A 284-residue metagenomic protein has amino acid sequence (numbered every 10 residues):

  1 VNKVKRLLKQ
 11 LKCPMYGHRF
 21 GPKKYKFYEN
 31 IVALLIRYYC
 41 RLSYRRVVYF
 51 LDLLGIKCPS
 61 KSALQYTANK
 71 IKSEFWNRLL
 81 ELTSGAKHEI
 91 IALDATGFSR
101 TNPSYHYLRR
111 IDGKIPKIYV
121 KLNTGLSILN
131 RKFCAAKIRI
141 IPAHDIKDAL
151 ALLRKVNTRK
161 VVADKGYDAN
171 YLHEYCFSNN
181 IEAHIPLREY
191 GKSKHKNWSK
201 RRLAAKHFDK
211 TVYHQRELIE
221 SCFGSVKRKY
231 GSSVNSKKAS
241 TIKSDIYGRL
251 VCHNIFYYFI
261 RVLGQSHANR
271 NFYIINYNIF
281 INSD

Functional and structural regions predicted by a protein language model:
V1-F20: Basic, low-complexity segments
H18-Y39, R45, Y49, S73-E182 (+1 more regions): Polybasic low-complexity intrinsically disordered regions
L42, I56, S73, K192 (+2 more regions): A generic secondary-structure boundary signal that marks alpha-helix termini
Y49, Y66, G224: DNA-binding alpha-helical recognition surfaces that contact promoter or target DNA
F50-L54: A short, basic/aromatic helix-end/turn motif that makes direct DNA contacts
K57-S73: Major-groove recognition helix of helix-turn-helix-like DNA-binding domains
K165-S233: Helix-centered, glycine/charged polyanion-binding patches within enzymatic domains that contact phosphate-containing
A205, D209-D284: Basic, amphipathic alpha-helical segments enriched in Lys/Arg and hydrophobic/aromatic residues
